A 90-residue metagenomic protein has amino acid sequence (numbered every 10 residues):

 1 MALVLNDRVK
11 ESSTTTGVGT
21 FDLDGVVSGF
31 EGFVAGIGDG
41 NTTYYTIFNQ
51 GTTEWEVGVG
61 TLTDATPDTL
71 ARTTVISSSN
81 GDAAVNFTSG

Functional and structural regions predicted by a protein language model:
M1-G90: N-terminal assembly/attachment segments of tailed bacteriophage virion structural proteins
